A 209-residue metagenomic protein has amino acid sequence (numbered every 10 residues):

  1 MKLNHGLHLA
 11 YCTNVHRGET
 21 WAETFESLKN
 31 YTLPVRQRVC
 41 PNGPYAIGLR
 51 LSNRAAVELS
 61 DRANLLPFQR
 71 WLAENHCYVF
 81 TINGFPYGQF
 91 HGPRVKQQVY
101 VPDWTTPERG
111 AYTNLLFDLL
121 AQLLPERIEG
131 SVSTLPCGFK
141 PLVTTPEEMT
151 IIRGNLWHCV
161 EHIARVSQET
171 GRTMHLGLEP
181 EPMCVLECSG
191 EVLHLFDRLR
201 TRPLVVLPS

Functional and structural regions predicted by a protein language model:
M1-S131, T150-E161: N-terminal pre-domain/capping segments
P93-S209: Active-site acidic/histidine proton-transfer and metal-coordination neighborhood in alpha/beta enzyme cores
